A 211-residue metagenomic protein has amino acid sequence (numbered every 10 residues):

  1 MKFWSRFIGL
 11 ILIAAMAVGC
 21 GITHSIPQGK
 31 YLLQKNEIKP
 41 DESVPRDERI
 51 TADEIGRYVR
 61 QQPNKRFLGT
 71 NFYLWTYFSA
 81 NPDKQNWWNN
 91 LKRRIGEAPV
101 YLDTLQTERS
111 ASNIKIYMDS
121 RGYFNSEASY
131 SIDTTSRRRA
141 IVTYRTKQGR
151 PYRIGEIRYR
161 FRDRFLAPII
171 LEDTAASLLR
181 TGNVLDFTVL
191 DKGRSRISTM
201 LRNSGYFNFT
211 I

Functional and structural regions predicted by a protein language model:
F3-I13: Sec-dependent signal peptide recognition, specifically the positively charged N-region followed immediately by
F3-W4, G21-I211: Interaction-mediating elements
M16-G19: C-terminal motif of bacterial Sec signal peptides marking the signal peptidase cleavage site
